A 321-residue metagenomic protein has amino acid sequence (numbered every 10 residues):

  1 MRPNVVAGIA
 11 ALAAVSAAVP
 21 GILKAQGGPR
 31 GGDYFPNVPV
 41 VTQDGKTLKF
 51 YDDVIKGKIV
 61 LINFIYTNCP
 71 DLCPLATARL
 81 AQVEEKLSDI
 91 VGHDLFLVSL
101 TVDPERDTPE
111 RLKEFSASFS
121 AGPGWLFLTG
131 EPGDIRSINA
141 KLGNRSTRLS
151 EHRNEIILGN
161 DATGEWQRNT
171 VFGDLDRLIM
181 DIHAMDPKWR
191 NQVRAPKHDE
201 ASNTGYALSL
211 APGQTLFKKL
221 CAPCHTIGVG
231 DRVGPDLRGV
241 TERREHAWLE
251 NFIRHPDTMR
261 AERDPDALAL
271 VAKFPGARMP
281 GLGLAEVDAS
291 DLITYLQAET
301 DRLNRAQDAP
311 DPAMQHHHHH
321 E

Functional and structural regions predicted by a protein language model:
K49, K188-L216, V233: Electrostatic cytochrome c docking/interface patches
F50-A76, L80: Short active-site neighborhood of thiol/selenol oxidoreductases, capturing the structured segment around
P70-C73, I156, G213, F217-I227 (+3 more regions): The canonical Cys-X-X-Cys-His
A76-F119, P132-I138, E245: Structural microenvironment flanking redox-active thiols in thiol-disulfide oxidoreductases
E114-R153, D266-R278: Short, internal strand/loop/helix patches that form the active-site neighborhood or redox-interaction surface
D134-I138, G159-G164, R177-K188, A247 (+1 more regions): C-terminal capping alpha-helices of c-type cytochrome domains
H152-R168: A short, hydrophobic beta-strand/beta-hairpin element that forms part of a small beta-sheet core
T226-T258, G276: Gly/Gly-Pro-rich "capping" loops immediately C-terminal to redox-active cysteine motifs in periplasmic/lumenal
